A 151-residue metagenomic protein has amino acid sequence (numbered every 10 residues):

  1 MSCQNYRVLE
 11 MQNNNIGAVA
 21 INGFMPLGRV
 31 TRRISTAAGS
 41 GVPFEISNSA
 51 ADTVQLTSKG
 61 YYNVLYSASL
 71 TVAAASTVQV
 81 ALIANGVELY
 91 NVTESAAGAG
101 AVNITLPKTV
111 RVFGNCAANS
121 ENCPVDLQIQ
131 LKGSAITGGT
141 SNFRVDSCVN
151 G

Functional and structural regions predicted by a protein language model:
M1-G151: Extracellular jelly-roll beta-sandwich "head" domains, especially the C-terminal globular C1q domain
